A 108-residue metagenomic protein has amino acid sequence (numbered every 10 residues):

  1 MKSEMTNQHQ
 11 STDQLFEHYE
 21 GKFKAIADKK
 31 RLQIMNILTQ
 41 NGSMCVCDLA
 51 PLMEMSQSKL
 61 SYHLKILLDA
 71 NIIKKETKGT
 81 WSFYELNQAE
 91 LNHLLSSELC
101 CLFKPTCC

Functional and structural regions predicted by a protein language model:
M1-I26, A70-I72, N92-L94, T106-C108: N-terminal leader segment of winged-helix/HTH proteins
H18-Y19, Q40, F83-C108: Conserved segment of winged-helix/HTH DNA-binding domains
K29, N41-C45: Short capping segments at the starts of secondary-structure elements
L32-T39: Pre-recognition alpha-helix immediately N-terminal to the DNA-recognition helix within helix-turn-helix or winged-helix
M35, L64-K65: Short, hydrophobic-biased segments on the C-terminal half of alpha helices that form "recognition helices"
D48-A50: A short acidic, leucine-rich amphipathic alpha-helix
S56-K59: Helix-turn-helix DNA-binding motif, specifically the short coil turn and the N-cap/start of the second
D69-K78, E85: Beta-hairpin "wing" of winged helix-turn-helix
